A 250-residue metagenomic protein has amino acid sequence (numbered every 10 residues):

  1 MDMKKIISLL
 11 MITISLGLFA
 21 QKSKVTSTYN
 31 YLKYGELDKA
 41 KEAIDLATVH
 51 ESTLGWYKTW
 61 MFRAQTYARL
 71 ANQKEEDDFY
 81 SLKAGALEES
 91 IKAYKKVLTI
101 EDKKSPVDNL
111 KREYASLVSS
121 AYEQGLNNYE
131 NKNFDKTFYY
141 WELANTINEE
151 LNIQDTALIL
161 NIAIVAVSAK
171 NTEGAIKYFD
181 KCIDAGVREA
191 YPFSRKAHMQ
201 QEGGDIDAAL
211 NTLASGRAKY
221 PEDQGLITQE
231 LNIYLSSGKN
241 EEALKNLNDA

Functional and structural regions predicted by a protein language model:
Q21, G55-Y57, V118, N152-T156 (+2 more regions): Helix-start (N-cap) detector for alpha-helical repeat units in TPR-like alpha-solenoids, especially tetratricopeptide
Q21-L82: Start-of-domain marker
A47, V97, A144, K181-C182 (+2 more regions): Canonical positions in the second alpha-helix
L54, T66-D135, N148-T156: Short coil/linker segments at helix-helix boundaries
F62, Q154-N161, R195, Q229: Canonical tetratricopeptide repeat
